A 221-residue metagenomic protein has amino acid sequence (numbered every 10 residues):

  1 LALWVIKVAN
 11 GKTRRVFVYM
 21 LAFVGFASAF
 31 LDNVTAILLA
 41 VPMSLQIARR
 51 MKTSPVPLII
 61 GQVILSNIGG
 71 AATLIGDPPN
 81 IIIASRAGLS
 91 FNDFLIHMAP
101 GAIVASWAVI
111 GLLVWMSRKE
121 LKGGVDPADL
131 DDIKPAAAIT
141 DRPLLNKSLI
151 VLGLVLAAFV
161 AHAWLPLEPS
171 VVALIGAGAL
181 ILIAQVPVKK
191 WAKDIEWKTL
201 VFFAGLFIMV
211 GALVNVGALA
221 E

Functional and structural regions predicted by a protein language model:
L1-P55, W197-E221: Membrane-embedded alpha-helical segments and adjacent helix-loop junctions characteristic of multi-pass solute
G11, I37, L89, V114-D126 (+2 more regions): Transmembrane helix-loop junctions in multipass membrane proteins, especially transporters and channels
G11, R50-V56, I60, A72-I75 (+1 more regions): Juxtamembrane and boundary regions of transmembrane helices in multi-pass small-molecule transporters and channels
G11-K12, M20-N33, L65-T73, P100-V109: Helix-loop-helix module between adjacent transmembrane segments
R14-A22, A36, I59-I60, L95 (+5 more regions): Hydrophobic alpha-helical transmembrane segments
M20, V151-E221: Transmembrane helical segments that form the transport core of multi-pass membrane transport proteins
T35-Q46, I59-I60, T73-A87, P127-A128 (+1 more regions): Re-entrant/interfacial helical elements at transmembrane boundaries that shape and gate the permeation pathway
G69, A105-V109, L113, V155-A158 (+1 more regions): Alpha-helical transmembrane segments of multipass membrane proteins
